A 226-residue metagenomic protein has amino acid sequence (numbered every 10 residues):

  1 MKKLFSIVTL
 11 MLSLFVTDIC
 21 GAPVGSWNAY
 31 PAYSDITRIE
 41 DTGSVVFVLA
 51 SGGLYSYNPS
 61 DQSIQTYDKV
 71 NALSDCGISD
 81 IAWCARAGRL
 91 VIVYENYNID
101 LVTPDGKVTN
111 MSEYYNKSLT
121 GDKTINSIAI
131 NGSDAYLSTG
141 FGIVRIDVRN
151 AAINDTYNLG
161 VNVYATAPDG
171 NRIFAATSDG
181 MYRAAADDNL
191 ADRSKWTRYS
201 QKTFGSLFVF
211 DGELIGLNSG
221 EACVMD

Functional and structural regions predicted by a protein language model:
M1-L4: Positively charged n-region of N-terminal signal peptides that target proteins for export
S6-F15: Bacterial N-terminal signal peptides
T17-G21: Sec/Tat signal peptide C-region and signal peptidase I cleavage site
P23-T42, D68-R86, M111-N131, D155-G170 (+2 more regions): Short coil-to-beta transitions that initiate beta-strands within beta-rich domains
V45-V48, R89-I92, D134-L137, R172-A175 (+1 more regions): Conserved beta-propeller blade signature
S51-K69: Beta-propeller domains
G52-Y55, E95-I99, F141-V144, S178-Y182 (+1 more regions): Loop/turn residues immediately N-terminal
N58-Q62, T103-K107, D147-A151, A185-N189 (+1 more regions): Short loop/turn segments that connect beta-strands within beta-propeller blades
